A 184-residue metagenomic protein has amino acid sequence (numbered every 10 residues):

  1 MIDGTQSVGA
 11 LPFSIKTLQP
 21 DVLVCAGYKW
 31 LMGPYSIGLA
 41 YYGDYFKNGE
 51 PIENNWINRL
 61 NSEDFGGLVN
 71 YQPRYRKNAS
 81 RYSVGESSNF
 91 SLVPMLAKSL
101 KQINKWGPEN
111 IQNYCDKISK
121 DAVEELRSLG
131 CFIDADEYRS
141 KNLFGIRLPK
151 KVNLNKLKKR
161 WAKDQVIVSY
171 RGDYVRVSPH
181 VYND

Functional and structural regions predicted by a protein language model:
M1-D3, V24, D134, S169: Structural detector of well-ordered beta-strand residues that form the stable sheet scaffold of enzyme domains
M1-V22: Catalytic PLP-binding core of fold-type I/II PLP enzymes
L18-L68: Active-site PLP attachment segment
G43, G145-K150, K163-D184: Conserved PLP-binding active-site segment of the aspartate aminotransferase-like
D64-Y82: The feature captures the short pre-catalytic strand/loop hairpin that immediately precedes and shapes the active-site
Y75-A79, N89-D134: Conserved PLP-dependent catalytic core of the aminotransferase class-I/II
D116-V123, L129-D164: Conserved PLP-binding catalytic core of the aspartate aminotransferase-like
